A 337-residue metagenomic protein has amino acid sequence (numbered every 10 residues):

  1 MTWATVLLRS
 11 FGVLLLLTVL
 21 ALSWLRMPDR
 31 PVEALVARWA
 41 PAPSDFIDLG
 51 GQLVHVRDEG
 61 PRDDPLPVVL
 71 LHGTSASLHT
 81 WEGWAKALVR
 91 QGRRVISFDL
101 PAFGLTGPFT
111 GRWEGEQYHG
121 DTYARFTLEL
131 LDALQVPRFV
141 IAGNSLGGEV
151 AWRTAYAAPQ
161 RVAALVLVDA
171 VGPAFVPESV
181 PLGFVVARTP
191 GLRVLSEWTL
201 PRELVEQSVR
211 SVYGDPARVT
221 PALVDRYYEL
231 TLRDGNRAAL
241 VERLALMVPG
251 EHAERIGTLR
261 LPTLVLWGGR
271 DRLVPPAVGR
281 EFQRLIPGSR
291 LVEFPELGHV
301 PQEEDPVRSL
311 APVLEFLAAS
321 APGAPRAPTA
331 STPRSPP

Functional and structural regions predicted by a protein language model:
M1-L66, R90-R93, Y118, P137 (+1 more regions): Alpha/beta-hydrolase fold catalytic core
M27, L35, V176-V180, E197-T258: Conserved alpha/beta-hydrolase catalytic His-Asp/Glu region
P43, L49-L53, R57-E59, L100-A142: Active-site loop/oxyanion-hole signature of alpha/beta-hydrolase fold enzymes
G60-L105: Conserved HGGG/HGGXW glycine-rich cap/lid loop of the alpha/beta-hydrolase fold
Y156, L165-V194: Flexible "cap/lid" loop of the alpha/beta hydrolase fold
L259, V265-W267: Short beta-strand/loop motif that positions the catalytic acidic residue of the alpha/beta-hydrolase fold
R270-V274: Acidic catalytic loop of the alpha/beta-hydrolase fold
G288-P337: Catalytic active-site module of serine/aspartate enzymes centered on a nucleophile-bearing elbow/loop
